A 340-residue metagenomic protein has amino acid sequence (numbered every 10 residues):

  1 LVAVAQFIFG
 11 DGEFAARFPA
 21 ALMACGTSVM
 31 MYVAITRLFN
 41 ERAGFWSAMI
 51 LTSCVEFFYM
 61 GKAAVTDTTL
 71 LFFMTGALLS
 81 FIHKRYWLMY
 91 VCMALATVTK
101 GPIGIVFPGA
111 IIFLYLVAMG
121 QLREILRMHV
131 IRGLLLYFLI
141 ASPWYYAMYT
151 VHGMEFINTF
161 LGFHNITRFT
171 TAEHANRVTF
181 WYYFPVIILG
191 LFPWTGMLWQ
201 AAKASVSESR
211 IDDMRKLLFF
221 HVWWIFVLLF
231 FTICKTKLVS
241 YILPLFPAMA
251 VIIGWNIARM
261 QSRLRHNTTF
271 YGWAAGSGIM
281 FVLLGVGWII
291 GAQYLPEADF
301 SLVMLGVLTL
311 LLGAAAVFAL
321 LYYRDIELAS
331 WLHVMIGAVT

Functional and structural regions predicted by a protein language model:
L1-N267, L283-L284: Membrane-integral, polyisoprenol-dependent glycosyltransferases of the GT-C/oligosaccharyltransferase superfamily
V4, W273, L328-L332: Cytoplasm-facing juxtamembrane segments at the starts of transmembrane helices in multi-pass membrane proteins
A96, L264-D325: Membrane-embedded alpha-helical segments of integral membrane proteins
I225, G278-V282, G337: ATP/NTP-dependent adenylation/nucleotidyl-transfer catalytic domains that generate, transfer, or process NMP-activated
L228, Y323-L328: C-terminal signal-anchor/stop-transfer transmembrane helix together with its immediate cytosolic, Lys/Arg-enriched
I326-T340: Internal/C-terminal transmembrane anchor helices
